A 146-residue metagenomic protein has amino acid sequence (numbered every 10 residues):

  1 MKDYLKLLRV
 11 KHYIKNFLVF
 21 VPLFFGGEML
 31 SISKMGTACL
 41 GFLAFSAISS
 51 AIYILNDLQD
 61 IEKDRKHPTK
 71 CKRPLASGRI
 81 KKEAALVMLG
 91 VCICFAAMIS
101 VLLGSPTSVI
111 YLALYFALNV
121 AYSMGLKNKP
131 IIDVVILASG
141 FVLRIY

Functional and structural regions predicted by a protein language model:
M1-R65, R79-L86, G90: Topogenic membrane-insertion module of multi-pass membrane proteins
Y4, S105-Y146: A feature for the membrane-embedded catalytic helix bundles of lipid/isoprenoid biosynthetic enzymes
V10-K11, I52-L55, A76, S123 (+2 more regions): Residue-level marker of motif borders
F20, F24, C94-V101, A117-A121 (+1 more regions): Alpha-helical transmembrane segments of multipass membrane proteins
F25, K66-T69, G90, N128 (+2 more regions): Hydrophobic alpha-helical membrane-insertion segments
G27-G41, C94, M98-P106, K127: Membrane-interfacial amphipathic/re-entrant helices at transmembrane-helix boundaries
G41, F45, S49, M88-C92 (+3 more regions): Hydrophobic alpha-helical transmembrane segments of polytopic
I61, K66-L112: Multi-pass membrane catalytic core of lipid/isoprenoid biosynthesis enzymes
